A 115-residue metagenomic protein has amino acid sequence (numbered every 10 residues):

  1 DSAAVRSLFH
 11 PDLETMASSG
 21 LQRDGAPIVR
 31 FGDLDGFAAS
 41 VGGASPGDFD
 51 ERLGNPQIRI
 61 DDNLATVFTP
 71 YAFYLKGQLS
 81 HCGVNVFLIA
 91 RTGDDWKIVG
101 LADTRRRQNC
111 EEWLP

Functional and structural regions predicted by a protein language model:
D1-S18: Short, well-ordered alpha-helical segments enriched in acidic and aromatic residues
L8-H10, D62, V84: Extracytoplasmic
F9, S19, Y71, A102-D103: A mature extracytoplasmic/lumenal domain signature
E14, A26-S80: Surface-exposed, charged secondary-structure patches
S19-P27: Short, surface-exposed glycine/acidic/tryptophan-bearing loops
D24-G25, L75-G77, R91, R106-C110: A short local loop/turn or secondary-structure capping micro-motif enriched for an aromatic residue
T66, C82-N109: Short beta-strand edge/turn micro-motifs at domain boundaries
L114-P115: Short, solvent-exposed mixed-charge patches
